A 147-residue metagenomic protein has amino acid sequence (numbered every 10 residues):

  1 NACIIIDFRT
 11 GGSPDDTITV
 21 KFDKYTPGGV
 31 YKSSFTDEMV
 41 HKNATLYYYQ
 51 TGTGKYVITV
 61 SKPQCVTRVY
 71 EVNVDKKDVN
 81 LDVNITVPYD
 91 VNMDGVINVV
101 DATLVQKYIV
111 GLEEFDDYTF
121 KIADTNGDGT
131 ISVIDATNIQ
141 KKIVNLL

Functional and structural regions predicted by a protein language model:
N1, S33, H41-N43, N84-T86 (+1 more regions): Short, solvent-exposed coil/turn segments
N1-G12, I18, F22-K24, V83: A short, amphipathic beta-strand motif
A2-I6, L46-Y49, V69: Extended low-polarity, hydrophobic cluster-rich segments
F8-G12, Q50, K62: Non-cytosolic beta-sheet module surface loops
P14-V20, Y25-L46: Short, acidic Ser/Thr/Gly-rich low-complexity loop/linker segments typical of extracellular and cell-surface proteins
Y48, V57-L147: Cellulosome-associated attachment modules in secreted, modular CAZymes
T53-K55: Extracellular Ig-like/FN3 beta-sandwich strand-entry sites
